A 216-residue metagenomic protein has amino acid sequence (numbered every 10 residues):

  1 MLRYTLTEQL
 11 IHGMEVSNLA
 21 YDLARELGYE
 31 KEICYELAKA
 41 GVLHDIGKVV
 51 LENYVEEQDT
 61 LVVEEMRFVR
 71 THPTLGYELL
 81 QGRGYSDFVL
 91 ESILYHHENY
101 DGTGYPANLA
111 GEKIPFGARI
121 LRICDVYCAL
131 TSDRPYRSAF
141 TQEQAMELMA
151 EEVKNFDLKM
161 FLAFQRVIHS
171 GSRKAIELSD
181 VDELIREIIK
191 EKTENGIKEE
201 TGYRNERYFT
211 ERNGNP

Functional and structural regions predicted by a protein language model:
M1-R212: Histidine- and acidic-residue-rich, metal-dependent catalytic cores
N215-P216: Short, low-complexity N-terminal regulatory "tails/caps" that precede and couple sensory modules
